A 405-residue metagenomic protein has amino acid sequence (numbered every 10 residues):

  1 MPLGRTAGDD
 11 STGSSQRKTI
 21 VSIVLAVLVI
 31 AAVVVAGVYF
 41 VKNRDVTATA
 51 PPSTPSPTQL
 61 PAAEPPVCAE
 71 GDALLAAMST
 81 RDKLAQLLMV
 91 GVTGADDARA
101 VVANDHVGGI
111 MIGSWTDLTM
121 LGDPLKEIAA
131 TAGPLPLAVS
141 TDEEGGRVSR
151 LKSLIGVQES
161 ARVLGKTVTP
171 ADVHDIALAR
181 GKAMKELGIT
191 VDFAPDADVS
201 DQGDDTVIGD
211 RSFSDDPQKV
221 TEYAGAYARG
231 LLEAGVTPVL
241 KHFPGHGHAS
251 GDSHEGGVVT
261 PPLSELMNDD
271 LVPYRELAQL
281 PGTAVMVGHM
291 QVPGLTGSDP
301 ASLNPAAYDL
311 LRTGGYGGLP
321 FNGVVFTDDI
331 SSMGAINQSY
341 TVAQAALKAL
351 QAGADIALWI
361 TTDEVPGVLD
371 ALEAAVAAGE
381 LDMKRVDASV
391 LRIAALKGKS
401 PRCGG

Functional and structural regions predicted by a protein language model:
P2-N43, P51-T141, G146-R150: N-terminal hydrophobic targeting/anchoring segments and the immediately downstream early-domain regions of hydrolases
S79, T119-A130, E222-E380: Second-shell residues forming the walls of enzyme active-site clefts
L84-V92, G108-I112, L137-E144, V191-P195 (+5 more regions): Hydrophobic faces of well-ordered beta-strands that scaffold small-molecule active sites in alpha/beta enzyme cores
A85-A95, A161-D175, E255-N268, S331-Y340: Active-site mouth loops of central-metabolism enzymes
V92-N104, V173-A183, M267-Y274, T341-K348: Short, acidic/polar
T131-G156, V173-V199, V220-P244: Glycine-rich, aromatic-flanked loop segments that form ligand/cofactor-binding clefts across common enzyme folds
K152-G165, Q202-S212, H254-E255: Surface-exposed, active-site-proximal loop segments in enzymatic domains
A374, A378-G405: Mid-to-C-terminal alpha-helical segments outside catalytic/metal-binding sites
